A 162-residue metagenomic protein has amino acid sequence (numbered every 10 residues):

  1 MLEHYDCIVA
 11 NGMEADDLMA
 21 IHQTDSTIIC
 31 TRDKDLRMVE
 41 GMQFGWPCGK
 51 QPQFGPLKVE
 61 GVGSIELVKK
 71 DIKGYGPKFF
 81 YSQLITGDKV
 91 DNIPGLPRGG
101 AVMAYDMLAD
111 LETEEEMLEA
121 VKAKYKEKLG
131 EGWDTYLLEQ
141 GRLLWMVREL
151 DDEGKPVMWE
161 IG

Functional and structural regions predicted by a protein language model:
M1-I161: Extended two-metal-dependent nuclease catalytic cores across DNA- and RNA-processing enzymes
